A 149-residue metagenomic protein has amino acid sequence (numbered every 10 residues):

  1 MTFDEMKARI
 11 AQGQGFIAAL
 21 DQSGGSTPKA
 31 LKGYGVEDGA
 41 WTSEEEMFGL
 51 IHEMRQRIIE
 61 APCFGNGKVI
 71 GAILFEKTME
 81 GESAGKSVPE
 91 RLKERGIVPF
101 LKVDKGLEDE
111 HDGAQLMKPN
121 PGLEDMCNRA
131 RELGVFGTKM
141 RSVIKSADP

Functional and structural regions predicted by a protein language model:
M1-A147: Alpha/beta catalytic barrel-like cores
